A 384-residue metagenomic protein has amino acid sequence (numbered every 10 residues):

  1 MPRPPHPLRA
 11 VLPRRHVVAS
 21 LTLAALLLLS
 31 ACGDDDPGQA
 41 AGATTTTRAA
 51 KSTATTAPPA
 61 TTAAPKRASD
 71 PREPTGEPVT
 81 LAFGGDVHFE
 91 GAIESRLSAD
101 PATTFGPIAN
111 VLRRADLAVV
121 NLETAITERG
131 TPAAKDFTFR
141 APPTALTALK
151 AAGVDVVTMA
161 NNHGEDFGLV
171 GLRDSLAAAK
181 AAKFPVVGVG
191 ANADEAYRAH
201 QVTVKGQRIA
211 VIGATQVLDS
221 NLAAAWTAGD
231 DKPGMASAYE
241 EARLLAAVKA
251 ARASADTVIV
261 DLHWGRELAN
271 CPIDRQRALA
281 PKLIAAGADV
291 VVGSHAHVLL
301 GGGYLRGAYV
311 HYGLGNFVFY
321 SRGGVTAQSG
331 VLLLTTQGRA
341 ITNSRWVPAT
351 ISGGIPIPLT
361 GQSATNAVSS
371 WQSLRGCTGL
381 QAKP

Functional and structural regions predicted by a protein language model:
M1-S30: Sec-dependent bacterial lipoprotein signal peptides
P2-R3, P7, C32-G38, T47-K51 (+1 more regions): Acidic, metal/ion-coordinating pockets
G42-A43: Transition segments tied to proteolytic processing and entry into folded domains
